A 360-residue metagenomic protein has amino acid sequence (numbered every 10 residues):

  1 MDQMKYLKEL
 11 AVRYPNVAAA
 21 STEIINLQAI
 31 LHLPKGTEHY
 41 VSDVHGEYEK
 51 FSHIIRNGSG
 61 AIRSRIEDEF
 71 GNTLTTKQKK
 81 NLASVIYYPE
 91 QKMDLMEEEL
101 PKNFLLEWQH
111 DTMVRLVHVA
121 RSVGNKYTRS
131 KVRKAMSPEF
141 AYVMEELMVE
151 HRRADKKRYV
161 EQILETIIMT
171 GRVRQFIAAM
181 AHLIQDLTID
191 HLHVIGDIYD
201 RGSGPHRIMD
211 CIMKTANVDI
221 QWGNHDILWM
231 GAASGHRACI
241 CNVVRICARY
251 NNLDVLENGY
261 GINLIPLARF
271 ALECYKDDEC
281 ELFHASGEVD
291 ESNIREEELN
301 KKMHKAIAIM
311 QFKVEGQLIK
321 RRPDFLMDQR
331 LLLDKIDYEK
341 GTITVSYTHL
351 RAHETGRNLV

Functional and structural regions predicted by a protein language model:
V12-N125, F270, C274, N293-E296 (+4 more regions): N-terminal low-complexity, Ser/Thr- and acidic-residue-enriched intrinsically disordered segments
E23-K35, A181-H191, G204-K214: A short acidic-Thr-Gly-centered motif at the start of a beta-strand
V41-S42, H193-G196, D219-G223: Active-site neighborhood of phospho(di)ester-bond hydrolases with catalytic His/Asp-centered motifs
E47-Y48, D200-S203, H225-M230: Active-site environment of divalent metal-dependent phosphoester hydrolases
I54-G60, I208-I212, A233-V244: Short secondary-structure boundary/capping segments
F70-M93, A232-F283: Extended charged low-complexity segments that act as oligomerization/scaffolding linkers
E98-A181: Low-complexity, highly charged intrinsically disordered N-terminal segments that act as targeting/localization
T348-T355: Conserved small/polar residues in nucleotide/adenosyl-binding loops
